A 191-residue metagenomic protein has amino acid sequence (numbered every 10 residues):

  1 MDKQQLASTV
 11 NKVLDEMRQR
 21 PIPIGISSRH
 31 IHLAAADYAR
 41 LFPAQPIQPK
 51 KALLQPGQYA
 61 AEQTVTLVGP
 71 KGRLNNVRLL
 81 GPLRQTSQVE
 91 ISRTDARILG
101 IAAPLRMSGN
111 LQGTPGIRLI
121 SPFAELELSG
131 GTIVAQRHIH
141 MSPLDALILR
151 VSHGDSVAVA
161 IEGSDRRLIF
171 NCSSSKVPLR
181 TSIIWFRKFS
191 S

Functional and structural regions predicted by a protein language model:
M1-Q19: Short, low-complexity, charged amphipathic interaction modules
Q4-V10, N110-P115, R166: Short, functional N-terminal and low-complexity linear motifs
P23-G25, H30-P70, N75-P122, E127-G154 (+2 more regions): Short beta-strand-centered segments at strand-helix junctions
D155, S164-D165: PHD-type zinc finger and closely related Cys/His-rich zinc-binding mini-domains in nuclear regulators
